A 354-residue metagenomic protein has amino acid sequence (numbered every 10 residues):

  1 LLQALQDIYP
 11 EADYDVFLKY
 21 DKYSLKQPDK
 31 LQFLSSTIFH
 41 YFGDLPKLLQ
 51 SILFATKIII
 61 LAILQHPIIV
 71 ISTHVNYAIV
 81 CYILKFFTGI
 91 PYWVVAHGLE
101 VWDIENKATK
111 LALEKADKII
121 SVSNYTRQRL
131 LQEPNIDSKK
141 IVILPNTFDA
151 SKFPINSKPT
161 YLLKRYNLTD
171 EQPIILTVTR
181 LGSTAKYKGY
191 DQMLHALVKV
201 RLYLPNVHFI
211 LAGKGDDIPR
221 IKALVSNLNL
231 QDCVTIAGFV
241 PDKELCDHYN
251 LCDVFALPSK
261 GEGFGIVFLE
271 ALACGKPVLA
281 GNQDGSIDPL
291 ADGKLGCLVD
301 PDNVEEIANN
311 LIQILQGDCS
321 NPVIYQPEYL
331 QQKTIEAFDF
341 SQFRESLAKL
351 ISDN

Functional and structural regions predicted by a protein language model:
L2-Q50: N-terminal strand-loop element at the rim of the active site of nucleotide-sugar-dependent glycosyltransferases
L113, F239-V240, D247-C252: Short alpha-helical donor nucleotide-sugar binding micro-motif in glycosyltransferases
Y125, T147: Carbohydrate-associated surface elements
T169-K188, L194-L197: Conserved donor-binding/catalytic core segment of Leloir-type glycosyltransferases
P219-V240: Nucleotide-activated donor-binding/catalytic signature segment of Leloir-type glycosyltransferases, i.e., the conserved
K260: Aromatic "clamp/platform" in nucleotide-sugar-dependent glycosyltransferases that forms part of the donor/acceptor
P277-A280: Short hydrophobic beta-strand element within catalytic cores of glycosyltransferases and related nucleotide-activated
D292-G293, C297-V304, Q313-C319: Conserved acidic donor-binding segment of nucleotide-sugar-dependent glycosyltransferases
